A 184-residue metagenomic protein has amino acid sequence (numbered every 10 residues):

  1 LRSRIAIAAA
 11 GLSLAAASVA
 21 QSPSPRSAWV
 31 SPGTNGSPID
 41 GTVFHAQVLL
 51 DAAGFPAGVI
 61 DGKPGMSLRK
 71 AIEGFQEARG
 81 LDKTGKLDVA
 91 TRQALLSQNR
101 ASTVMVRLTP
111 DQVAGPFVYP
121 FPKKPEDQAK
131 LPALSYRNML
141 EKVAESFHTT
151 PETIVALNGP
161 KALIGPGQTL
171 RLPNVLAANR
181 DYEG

Functional and structural regions predicted by a protein language model:
L1-I7: Bacterial N-terminal signal peptides that target proteins for export
A15-A17: N-terminal signal peptide c-region/cleavage motif recognized by signal peptidases
A20-A28: Cleaved targeting-peptide boundary
S37-E73, Q112-H148: Primarily a LysM-type cell-wall glycan-binding module
M66-V113, V155-G184: Extracellular LysM carbohydrate-binding repeats and other cell-envelope/extracellular binding modules
V118-G184: A charged, solvent-exposed segment within the mature domains of Sec-exported extracytoplasmic proteins
